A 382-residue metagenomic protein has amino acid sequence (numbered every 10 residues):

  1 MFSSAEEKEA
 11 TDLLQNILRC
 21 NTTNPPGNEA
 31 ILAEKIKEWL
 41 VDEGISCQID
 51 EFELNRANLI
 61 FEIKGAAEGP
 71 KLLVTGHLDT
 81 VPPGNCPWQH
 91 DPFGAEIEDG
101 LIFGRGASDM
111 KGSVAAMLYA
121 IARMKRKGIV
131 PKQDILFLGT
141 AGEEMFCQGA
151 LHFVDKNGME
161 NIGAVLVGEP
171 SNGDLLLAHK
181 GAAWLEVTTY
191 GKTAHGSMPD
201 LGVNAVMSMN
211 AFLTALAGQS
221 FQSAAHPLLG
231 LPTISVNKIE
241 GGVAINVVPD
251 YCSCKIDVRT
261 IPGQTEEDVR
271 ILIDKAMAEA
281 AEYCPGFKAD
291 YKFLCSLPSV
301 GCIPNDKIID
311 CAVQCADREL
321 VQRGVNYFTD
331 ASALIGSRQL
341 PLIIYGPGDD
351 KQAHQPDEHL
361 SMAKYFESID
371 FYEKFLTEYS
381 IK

Functional and structural regions predicted by a protein language model:
M1-G84, Y251-K255, L272-K275, M362-K364: N-terminal helical capping/dimerization or prosegment-like subdomains of hydrolases acting on amide or phosphate bonds
A5, P170-S171, L177, W184-K382: Metal-dependent amide/peptide-bond hydrolase catalytic core, centered on the "pita-bread" metallohydrolase fold
T22, L78, E143, P170 (+1 more regions): Active-site metal-binding loops of divalent metal-dependent hydrolases
Q48, L73, L136-L138, D290: A structural signal for isolated positions on well-ordered beta-strands in alpha/beta enzyme cores
G69-L136: Active-site metal-coordination/substrate-binding segment of hydrolases, especially metallo-dependent peptidases
P83-E98, N161-I162, L177-T188, I343: Acidic-glycine-rich active-site phosphate/pyrophosphate-binding loop
E98-G100, A120-L136, N161, L216-H226 (+3 more regions): Phosphate-handling active-site elements
M110-W184: Acidic/histidine-rich catalytic neighborhood of metal-dependent amide-processing enzymes
